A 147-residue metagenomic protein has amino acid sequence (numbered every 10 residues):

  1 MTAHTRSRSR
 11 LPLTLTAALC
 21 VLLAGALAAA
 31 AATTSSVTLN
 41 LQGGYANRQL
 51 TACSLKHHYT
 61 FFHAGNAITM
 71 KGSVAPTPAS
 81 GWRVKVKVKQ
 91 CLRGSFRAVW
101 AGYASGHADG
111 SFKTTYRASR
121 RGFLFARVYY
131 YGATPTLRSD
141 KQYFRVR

Functional and structural regions predicted by a protein language model:
T2-R147: Low-complexity, Ser/Thr/Pro-rich intrinsically disordered linker/stalk segments at domain junctions
